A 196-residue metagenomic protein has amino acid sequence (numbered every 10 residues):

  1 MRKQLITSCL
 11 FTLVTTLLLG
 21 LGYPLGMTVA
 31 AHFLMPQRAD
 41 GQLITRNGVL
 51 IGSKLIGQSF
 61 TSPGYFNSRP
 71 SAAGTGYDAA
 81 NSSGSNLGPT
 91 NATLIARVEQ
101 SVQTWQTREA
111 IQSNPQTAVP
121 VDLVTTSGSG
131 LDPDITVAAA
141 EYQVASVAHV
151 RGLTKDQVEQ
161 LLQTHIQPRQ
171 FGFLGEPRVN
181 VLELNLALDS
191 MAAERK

Functional and structural regions predicted by a protein language model:
M1-L18: Membrane-entry signal-anchor segments at the cytosolic-membrane interface, especially the N-terminal signal anchor
R2-K3, K54, K155, K196: Context-gated lysine
G20, L25-V144, V150, Q157 (+1 more regions): Flexible, solvent-exposed loop/hinge segments and secondary-structure transition points
E141-K196: Extracytoplasmic/periplasmic C-terminal soluble domains
